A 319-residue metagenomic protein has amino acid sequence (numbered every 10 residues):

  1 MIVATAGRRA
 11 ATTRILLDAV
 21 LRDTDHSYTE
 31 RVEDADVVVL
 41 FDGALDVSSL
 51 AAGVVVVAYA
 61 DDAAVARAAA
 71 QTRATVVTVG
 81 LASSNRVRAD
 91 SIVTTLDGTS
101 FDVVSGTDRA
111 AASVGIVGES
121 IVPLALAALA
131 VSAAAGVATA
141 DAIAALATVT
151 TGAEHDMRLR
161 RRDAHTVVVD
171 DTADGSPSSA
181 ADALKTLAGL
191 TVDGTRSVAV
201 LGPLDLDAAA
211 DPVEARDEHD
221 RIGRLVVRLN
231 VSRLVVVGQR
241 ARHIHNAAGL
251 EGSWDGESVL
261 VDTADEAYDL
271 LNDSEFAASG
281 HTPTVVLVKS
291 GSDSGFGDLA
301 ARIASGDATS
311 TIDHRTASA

Functional and structural regions predicted by a protein language model:
M1-A52, V56-A60, R67, G118 (+2 more regions): ATP-dependent carboxylate-amine ligase catalytic core
M1-D23, R73-T75, L96-D97, T107 (+3 more regions): ATP-dependent carboxylate-amine ligase
A11, L45-V47, A63-V65, S83-N85 (+2 more regions): Glycine-rich nucleotide phosphate-binding loop and flanking beta-alpha elements of Rossmann-like dinucleotide-binding
T29-L45, V65-A110, T151-R160, A181: Extended acidic/charged loop-beta regions that coordinate divalent cations and stabilize anionic phosphate/carboxylate
G43-L45, D61-A63, D174-G175, A264-D265: Short beta->alpha connector loops
G43-V56, A60, A69-L81, L299-S318: A short, gly/pro- and small-residue-rich
A89, L124-V131: PAPS/PAP-binding and catalytic site of the sulfotransferase fold
A111-E119: A short glycine/serine-rich beta->alpha loop
